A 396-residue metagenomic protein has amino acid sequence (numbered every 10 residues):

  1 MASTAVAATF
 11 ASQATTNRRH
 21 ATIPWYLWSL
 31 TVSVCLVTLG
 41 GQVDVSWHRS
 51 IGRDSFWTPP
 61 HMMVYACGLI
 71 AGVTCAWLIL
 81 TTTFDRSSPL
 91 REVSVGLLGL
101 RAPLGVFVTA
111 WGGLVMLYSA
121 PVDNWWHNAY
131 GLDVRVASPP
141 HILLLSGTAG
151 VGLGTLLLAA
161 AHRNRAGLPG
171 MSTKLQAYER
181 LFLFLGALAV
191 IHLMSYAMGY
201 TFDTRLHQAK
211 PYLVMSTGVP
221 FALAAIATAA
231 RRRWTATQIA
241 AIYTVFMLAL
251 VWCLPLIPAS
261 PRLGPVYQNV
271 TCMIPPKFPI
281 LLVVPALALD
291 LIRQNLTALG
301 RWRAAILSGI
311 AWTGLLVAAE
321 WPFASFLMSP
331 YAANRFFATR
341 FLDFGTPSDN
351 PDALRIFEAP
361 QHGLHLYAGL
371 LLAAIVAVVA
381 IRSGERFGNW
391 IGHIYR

Functional and structural regions predicted by a protein language model:
A2-I23, T83-L104, H162-R180, I391-R396: Membrane-interfacial, low-structure loops and terminal tails that flank and connect transmembrane helices in multi-pass
A2-S3, M62-L80, I142-A159, V214-R233 (+2 more regions): Hydrophobic cores of alpha-helical transmembrane segments in multi-pass inner/ER membrane proteins, independent
T22-C35, L100-L114, S172-G186, R232-T244 (+2 more regions): Membrane-interfacial loop-to-transmembrane alpha-helix junctions, especially the N-terminal start
T22-V32, G52-V73, L100-V108, D133-G150 (+2 more regions): Membrane-entry segments of alpha-helical transmembrane domains in multi-pass membrane proteins
L36-Q42, V115-P121, L188-A197, Y243-L256 (+1 more regions): Aromatic-anchored segments of alpha-helical transmembrane domains
Q42-M62, V122-I142, S195-M215, L254-C272 (+2 more regions): Membrane-interface interhelical loops and short amphipathic "cap" helices that link adjacent transmembrane segments
V93-V108, P121-F184, M198-Q208: Membrane-interface helix-loop-helix junctions at boundaries between adjacent transmembrane segments
I239-D290, A298-R382, H393-R396: Alpha-helical transmembrane segments of multi-pass membrane proteins
